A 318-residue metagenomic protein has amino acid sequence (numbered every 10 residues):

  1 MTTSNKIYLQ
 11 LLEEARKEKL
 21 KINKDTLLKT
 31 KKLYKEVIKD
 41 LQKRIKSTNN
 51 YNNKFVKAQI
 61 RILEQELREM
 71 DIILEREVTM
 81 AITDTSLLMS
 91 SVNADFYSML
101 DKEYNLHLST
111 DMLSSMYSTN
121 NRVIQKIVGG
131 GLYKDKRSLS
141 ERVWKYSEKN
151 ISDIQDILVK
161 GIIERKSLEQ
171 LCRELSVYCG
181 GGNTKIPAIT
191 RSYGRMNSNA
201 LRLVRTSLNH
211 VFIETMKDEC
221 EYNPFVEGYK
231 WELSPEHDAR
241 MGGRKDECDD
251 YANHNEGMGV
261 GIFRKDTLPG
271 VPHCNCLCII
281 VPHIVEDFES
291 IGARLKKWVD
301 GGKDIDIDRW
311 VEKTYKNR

Functional and structural regions predicted by a protein language model:
M1-P187, I284-R318: N-terminal leader/targeting and assembly helices and adjacent pre-domain segments
I186, R191-K297: Acidic, glycine-rich two-metal-ion catalytic cores of nucleic acid-processing enzymes
